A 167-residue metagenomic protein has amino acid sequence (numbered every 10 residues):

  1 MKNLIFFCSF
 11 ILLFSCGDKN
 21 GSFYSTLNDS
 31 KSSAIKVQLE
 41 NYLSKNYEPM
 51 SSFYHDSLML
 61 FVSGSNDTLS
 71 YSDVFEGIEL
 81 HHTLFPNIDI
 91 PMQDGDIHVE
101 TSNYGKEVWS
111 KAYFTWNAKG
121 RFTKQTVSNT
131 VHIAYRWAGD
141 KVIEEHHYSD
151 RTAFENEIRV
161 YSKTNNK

Functional and structural regions predicted by a protein language model:
L4-F14: Sec-dependent N-terminal signal peptides
C16-Y47, S52, N165-K167: Short, low-complexity N-terminal intrinsically disordered segments enriched in polar/charged residues
Q38, P49-S51, L58, V74 (+3 more regions): Hydrophobic pocket/interface hotspot
N46-S102, K106-V108: A solvent-exposed, acidic/Ser-Thr-rich amphipathic alpha-helical stretch
Y54, G64, F114-W116, S149: A mature extracytoplasmic/lumenal domain signature
K111-K141: Exposed beta-sheet edge and beta->alpha loop/turn motif
I143-K167: Low-complexity, intrinsically disordered terminal/linker segments enriched in charged and Gly/Pro repeats
